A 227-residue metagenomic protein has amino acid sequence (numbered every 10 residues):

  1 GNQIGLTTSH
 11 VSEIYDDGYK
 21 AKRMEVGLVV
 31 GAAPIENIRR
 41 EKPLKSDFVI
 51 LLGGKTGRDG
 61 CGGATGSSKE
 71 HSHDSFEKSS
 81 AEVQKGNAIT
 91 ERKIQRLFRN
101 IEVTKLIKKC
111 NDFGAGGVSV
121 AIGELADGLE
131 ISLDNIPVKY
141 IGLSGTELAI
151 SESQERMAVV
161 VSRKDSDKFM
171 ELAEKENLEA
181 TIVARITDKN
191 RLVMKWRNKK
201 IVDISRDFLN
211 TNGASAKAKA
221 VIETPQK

Functional and structural regions predicted by a protein language model:
G1-T65, K69, G114, V118-V120 (+3 more regions): Glycine-rich anion-binding loops of enzyme active sites
G1-T7, R23-L28, Q84-K85, I107-K109 (+3 more regions): Short linear motifs at secondary-structure transitions and domain/linker junctions
N2, K20-A21, P43-S46, V103-L106 (+2 more regions): Short, well-ordered loop/turn elements at secondary-structure boundaries
N2-L6, P34-E36, V103-I107, D127-I131 (+1 more regions): Secondary-structure transition/capping motifs at alpha-helix termini and the adjoining loop/turn into the next element
V11, K78-A81, L106, L143: Generic preference for well-ordered secondary structure
K42, V49, K55-Q95, I101 (+1 more regions): Intein/HINT protein-splicing elements and their conserved insertion hotspots or analogous self-processing inserts
F76-S80, I150-E155: Active-site-proximal beta-alpha loop/turn segments in soluble metabolic enzymes
G86-Q154: Active-site-proximal betaalpha loop/short-helix elements that scaffold phosphoryl/nucleotidyl transfer chemistry
